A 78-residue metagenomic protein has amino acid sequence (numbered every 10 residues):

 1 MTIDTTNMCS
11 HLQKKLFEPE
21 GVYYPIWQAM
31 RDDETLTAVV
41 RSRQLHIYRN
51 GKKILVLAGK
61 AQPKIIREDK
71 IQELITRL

Functional and structural regions predicted by a protein language model:
D4-K15, I54, A58-L78: Mixed-charge, Lys/Arg-enriched low-complexity segments
F17-I65: Acidic, low-complexity, intrinsically disordered interaction modules
